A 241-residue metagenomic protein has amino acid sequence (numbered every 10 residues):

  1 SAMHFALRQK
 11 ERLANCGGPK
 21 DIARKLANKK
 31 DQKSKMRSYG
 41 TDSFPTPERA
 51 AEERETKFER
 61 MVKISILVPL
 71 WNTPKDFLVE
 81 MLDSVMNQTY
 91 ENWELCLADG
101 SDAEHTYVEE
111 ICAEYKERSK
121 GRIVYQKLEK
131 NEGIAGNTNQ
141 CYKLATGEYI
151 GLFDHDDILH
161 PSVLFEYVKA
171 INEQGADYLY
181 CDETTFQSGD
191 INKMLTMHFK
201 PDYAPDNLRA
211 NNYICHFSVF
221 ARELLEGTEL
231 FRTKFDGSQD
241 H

Functional and structural regions predicted by a protein language model:
S1-N15, K20-R24, N28: Short hydrophobic helices that act as membrane-entry/anchoring signals
A23-H241: Nucleotide-sugar donor-binding/catalytic module of glycosyltransferases that assemble extracellular/cell-envelope
